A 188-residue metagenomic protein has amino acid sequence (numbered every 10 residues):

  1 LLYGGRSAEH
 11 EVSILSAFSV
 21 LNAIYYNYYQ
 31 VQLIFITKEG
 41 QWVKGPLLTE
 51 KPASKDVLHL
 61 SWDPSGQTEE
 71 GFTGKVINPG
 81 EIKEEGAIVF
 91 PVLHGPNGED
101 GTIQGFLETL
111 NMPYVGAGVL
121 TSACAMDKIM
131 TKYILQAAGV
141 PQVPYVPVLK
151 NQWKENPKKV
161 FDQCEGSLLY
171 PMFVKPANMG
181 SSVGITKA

Functional and structural regions predicted by a protein language model:
L1-Y3, S7-A8, L15, G80-K83 (+1 more regions): Active-site nucleotide/adenylate-binding loops and adjacent lid/helix of ATP-dependent enzymes
L15-F18, I24-Y26, I34-N151: Conserved N-proximal alpha/beta basic substrate-recognition cap immediately N-terminal to, or forming the N-lobe
V31: Glycine/alanine-rich phosphate-binding loops at beta-alpha junctions
